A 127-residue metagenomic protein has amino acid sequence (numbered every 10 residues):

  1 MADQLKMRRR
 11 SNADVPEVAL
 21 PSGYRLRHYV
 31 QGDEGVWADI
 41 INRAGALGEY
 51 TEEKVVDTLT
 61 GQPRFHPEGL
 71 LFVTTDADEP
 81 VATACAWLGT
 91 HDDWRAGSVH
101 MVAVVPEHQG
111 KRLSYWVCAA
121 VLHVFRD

Functional and structural regions predicted by a protein language model:
M1-S22, V30: Acyl-donor-binding surface of acyltransferase catalytic domains
L5-K6, E34, A38, T75 (+1 more regions): Catalytic cores of nucleotide-enabled group-transfer and carboxylate-activating enzymes in metabolic and assembly-line
R9, H28-Q31, T75, A86-L88: Active-site donor-binding loop signature of nucleotide-sugar glycosyltransferases
R10-D14, T75-D78, E107: Short loop segments at secondary-structure junctions
P21-Y24, V99: Short, solvent-exposed beta-strand edge segments and adjacent coil->beta transition regions
R25-W37: A short beta-loop-alpha structural element at the N-terminal edge of CoA-dependent acyl/N-acetyltransferase catalytic
N42-V104: A conserved beta-strand-loop-helix scaffold within acyl/acetyltransferase catalytic domains
M101-V104, G110-D127: Conserved acetyl-CoA-binding loop-helix of GNAT-fold acetyltransferases
